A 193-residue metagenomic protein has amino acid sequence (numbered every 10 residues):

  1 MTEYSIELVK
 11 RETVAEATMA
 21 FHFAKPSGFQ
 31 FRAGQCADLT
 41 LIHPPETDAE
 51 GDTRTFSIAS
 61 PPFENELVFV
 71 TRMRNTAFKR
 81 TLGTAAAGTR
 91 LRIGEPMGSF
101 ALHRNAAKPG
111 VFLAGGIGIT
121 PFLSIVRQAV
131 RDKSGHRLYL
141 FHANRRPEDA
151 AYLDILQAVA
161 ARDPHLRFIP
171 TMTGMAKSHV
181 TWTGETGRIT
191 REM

Functional and structural regions predicted by a protein language model:
T2-T89, N144-R146, T171-G174: Ferredoxin-reductase
R74-M193: FNR/FR-type flavoprotein reductase catalytic core
